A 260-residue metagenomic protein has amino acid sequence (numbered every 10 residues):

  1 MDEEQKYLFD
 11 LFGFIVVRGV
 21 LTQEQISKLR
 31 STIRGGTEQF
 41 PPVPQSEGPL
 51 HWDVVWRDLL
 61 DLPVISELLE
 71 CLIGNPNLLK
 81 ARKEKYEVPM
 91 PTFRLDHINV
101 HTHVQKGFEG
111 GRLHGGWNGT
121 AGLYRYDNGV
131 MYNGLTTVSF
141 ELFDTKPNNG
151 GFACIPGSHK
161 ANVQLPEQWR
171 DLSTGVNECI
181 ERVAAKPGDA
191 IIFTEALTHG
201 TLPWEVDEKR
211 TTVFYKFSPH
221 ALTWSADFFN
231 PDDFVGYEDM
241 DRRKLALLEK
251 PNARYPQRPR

Functional and structural regions predicted by a protein language model:
M1-E4, R258-R260: Basic/polar N-terminal segments that are highly enriched at the extreme N-terminus, encompassing both cleavable
E3-E4, L8-F12, L21-P187, P203-E208 (+1 more regions): Non-heme Fe(II) oxygenase catalytic core, chiefly the N-lobe of the double-stranded beta-helix
R18-G19, T194-E195: Short His-Asn-centered micro-motif
T145, A196-L197: Short Ser/Thr-interspersed hydrophobic loop/turn segments at strand-loop and sheet-helix junctions that line or gate
A190, L197-R260: Non-heme Fe(II)/2-oxoglutarate
